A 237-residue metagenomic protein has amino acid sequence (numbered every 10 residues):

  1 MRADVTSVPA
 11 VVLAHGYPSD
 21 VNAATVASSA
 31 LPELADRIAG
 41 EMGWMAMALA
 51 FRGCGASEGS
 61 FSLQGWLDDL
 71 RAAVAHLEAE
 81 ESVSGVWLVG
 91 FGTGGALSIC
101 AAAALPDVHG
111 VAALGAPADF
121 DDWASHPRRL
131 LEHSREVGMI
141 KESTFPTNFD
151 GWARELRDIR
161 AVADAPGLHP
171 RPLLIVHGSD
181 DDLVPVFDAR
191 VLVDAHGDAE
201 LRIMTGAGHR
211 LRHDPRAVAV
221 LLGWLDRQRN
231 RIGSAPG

Functional and structural regions predicted by a protein language model:
M1-A3: A short loop-to-beta-strand scaffold at the N-terminal edge of the catalytic core in hydrolase folds
V5-E41: Short, surface-exposed "cap/lid" segments of acyl-processing enzymes
Y17, A50-G55, P117, A207: Short beta-to-alpha linker loops that shape the active-site pocket of alpha/beta-hydrolase fold enzymes
A30, S60-E80: Alpha/beta-hydrolase active-site loop
E33-A56: Conserved alpha/beta-hydrolase
E81-G92: Alpha/beta-hydrolase fold nucleophile elbow
G90-C100: Glycine-rich nucleophile elbow surrounding the catalytic serine of serine-hydrolase chemistry
L105-V191, A195-I203, A207-G208, R212-G237: The alpha/beta-hydrolase serine catalytic core
